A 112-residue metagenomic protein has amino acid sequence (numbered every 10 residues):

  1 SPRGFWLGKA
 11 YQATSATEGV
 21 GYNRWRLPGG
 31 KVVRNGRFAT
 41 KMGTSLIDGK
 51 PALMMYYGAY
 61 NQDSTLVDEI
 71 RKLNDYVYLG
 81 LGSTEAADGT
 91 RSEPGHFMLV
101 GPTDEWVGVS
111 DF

Functional and structural regions predicted by a protein language model:
S1-F112: Soluble ligand-binding/transfer domains with enclosed cavities or grooves
